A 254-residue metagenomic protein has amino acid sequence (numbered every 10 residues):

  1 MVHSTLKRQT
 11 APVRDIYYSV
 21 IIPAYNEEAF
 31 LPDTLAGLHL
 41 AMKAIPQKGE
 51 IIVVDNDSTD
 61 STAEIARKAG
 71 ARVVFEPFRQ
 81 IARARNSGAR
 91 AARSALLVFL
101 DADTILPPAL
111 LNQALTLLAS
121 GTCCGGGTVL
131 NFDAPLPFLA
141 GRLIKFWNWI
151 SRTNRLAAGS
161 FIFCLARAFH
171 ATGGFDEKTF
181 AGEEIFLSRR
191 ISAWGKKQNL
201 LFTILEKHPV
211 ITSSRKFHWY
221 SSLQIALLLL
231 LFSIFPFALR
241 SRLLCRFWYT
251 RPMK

Functional and structural regions predicted by a protein language model:
L6-K7, E27-M42: Short, well-formed alpha-helical segments that are part of the catalytic scaffolds of diverse glycosyltransferases
Y17-S19, E50, F186: Cell-envelope/extracellular polymer assembly enzymes that use nucleotide-activated donors
Q47-D57, V74: Short beta-strand/loop segment that forms part of the nucleotide-sugar
D55-A63, T104: A conserved acidic beta->alpha catalytic loop
E76-A92: Glycine-rich, basic loop-to-helix element that forms the pyrophosphate-binding segment of sugar-nucleotide handling
L97: Short aromatic/hydrophobic "clamp" motif used to bind/position activated sugar donors
P108-F138: Conserved donor NDP-sugar-binding/catalytic core segment of glycosyltransferases
A168-T172, T179-N199, T203: A short, conserved alpha-helix in the catalytic core of glycosyltransferases
